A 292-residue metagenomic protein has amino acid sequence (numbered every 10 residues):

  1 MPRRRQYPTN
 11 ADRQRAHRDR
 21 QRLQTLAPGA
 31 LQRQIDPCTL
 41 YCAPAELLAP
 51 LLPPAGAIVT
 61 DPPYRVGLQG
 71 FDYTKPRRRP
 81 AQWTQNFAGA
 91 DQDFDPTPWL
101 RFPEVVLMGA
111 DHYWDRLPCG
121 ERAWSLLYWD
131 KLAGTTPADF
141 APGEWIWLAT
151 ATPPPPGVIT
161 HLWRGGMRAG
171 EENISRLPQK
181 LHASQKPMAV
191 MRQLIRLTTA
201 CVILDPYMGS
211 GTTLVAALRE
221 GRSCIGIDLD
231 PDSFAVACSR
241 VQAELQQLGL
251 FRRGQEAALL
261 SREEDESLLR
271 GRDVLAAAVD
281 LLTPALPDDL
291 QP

Functional and structural regions predicted by a protein language model:
M1-T25: BZIP DNA-binding basic region
P8, Q85-D93, L181-Q185: Conserved phosphate-coordination/catalytic loops
L26, L51-T60, Y64, L68-K75 (+2 more regions): Class I S-adenosyl-L-methionine
Q32-L40: Beta-strand-turn-beta hairpins that frame and shape the catalytic cleft of phosphate-ester-processing enzymes
L40-C42, M191: Membrane-topology and secretion signals of cell-surface/extracellular proteins
A43-L47: Conserved SAM/SAH-binding loop
V66-Q92: Mobile active-site "lid"/loop adjacent to the S-adenosyl-L-methionine
D91-P103: A short glycine-rich, Lys/Arg-flanked "PGG" loop and its adjoining helix->strand segment in the class I
